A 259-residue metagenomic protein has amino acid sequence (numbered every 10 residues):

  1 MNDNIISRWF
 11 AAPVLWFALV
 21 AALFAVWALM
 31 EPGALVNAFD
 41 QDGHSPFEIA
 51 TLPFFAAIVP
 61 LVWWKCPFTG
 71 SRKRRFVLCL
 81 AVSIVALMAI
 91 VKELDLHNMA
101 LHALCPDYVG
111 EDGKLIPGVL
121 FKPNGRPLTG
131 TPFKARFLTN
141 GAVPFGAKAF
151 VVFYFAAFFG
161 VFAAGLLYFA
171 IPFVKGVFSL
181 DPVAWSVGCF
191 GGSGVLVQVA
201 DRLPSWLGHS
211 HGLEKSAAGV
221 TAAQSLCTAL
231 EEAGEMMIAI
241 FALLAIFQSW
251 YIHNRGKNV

Functional and structural regions predicted by a protein language model:
M1-L19: N-terminal membrane topogenic signal
D3-I6, W64-L78, I171-P182: Membrane-interface helix-boundary motifs at transmembrane edges
W16-A34, Q198-D201: Alpha-helical transmembrane segments of multi-pass membrane proteins
Q41-I49, E111-F153, V220-A233: Short aromatic-rich membrane-water interface segments that cap or initiate transmembrane helices in multi-pass membrane
A50-W64, V152-L166, A233-S249: Hydrophobic cores of alpha-helical transmembrane segments in multi-pass inner/ER membrane proteins, independent
R74, L78-M88, G176-S205: Alpha-helical transmembrane segments of multi-pass integral membrane proteins
A89-D107: Transmembrane alpha-helix/helix-exit interface in multi-pass inner-membrane proteins
G194-V259: C-terminal transmembrane-bundle signature of multipass membrane proteins, characterized by strong activation on
